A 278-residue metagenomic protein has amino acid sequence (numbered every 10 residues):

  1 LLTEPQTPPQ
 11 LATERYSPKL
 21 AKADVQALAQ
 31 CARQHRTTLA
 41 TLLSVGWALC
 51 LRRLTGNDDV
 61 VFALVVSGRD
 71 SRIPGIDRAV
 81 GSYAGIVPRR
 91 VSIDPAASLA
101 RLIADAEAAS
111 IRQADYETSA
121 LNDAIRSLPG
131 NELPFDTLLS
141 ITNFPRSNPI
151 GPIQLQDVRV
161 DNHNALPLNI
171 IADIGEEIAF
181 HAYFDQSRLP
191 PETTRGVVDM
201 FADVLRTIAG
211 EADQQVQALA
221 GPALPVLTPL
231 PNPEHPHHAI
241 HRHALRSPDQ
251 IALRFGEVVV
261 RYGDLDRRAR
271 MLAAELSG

Functional and structural regions predicted by a protein language model:
L1-T13, V65, R90, A109 (+1 more regions): Non-catalytic, low-complexity flexible loops and terminal extensions
L11-Q30, A100, A104, R159-A179 (+2 more regions): AMP-binding/adenylate-forming domain of the ANL superfamily
E14, C31-S44, R53-D157, Q186-P190: His-Asp-centered acyl/peptidyl-transfer active-site segments
T38-C50, G196, M200, M271: Short amphipathic alpha-helical face segments that pack within enzyme cores and frequently flank/anchor catalytic
L39, A172-P191: Histidine-centered acyl-transfer/condensation active-site motif and its immediate structural neighborhood
L43, L139, T194, I240-H243 (+1 more regions): Adenylate-forming
L49-L54, R90, V204-T207, E275: Active-site catalytic microenvironments for nucleophilic, acid-base chemistry
I103-S110, R195-I208: Short amphipathic C-terminal alpha-helix that caps PH/PH-like domains
